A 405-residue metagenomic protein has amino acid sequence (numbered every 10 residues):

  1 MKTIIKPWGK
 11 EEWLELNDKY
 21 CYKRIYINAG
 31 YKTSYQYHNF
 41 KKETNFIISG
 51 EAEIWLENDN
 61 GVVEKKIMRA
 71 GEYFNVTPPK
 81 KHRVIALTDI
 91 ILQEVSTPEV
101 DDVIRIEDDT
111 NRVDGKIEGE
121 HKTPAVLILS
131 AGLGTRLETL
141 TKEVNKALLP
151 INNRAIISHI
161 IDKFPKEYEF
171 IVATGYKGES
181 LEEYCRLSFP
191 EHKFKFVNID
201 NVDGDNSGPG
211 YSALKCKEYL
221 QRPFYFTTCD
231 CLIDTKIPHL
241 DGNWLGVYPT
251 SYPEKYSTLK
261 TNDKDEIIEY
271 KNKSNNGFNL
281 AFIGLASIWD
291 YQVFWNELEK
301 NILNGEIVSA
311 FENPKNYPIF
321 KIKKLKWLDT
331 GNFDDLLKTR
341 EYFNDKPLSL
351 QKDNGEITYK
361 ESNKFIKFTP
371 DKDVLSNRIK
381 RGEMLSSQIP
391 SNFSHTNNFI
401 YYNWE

Functional and structural regions predicted by a protein language model:
I4-I5, I85-K122: Double-stranded beta-helix
N58-P79: Short acidic-glycine-tyrosine-enriched beta hairpin
R105, K116-V126, N279-G355: Conserved alpha/beta core of the MobA/IspD/sugar-nucleotide pyrophosphorylase nucleotidyltransferase superfamily
K122-L181: N-terminal glycine-rich phosphate-binding loop and ensuing alpha1 helix
L181-T258: Conserved beta-loop-beta/alpha segment of the NTase-like Rossmann-fold superfamily that binds/positions NTPs
L232-G305: Conserved core of the sugar-phosphate nucleotidyltransferase
D353-I379: ATP-binding glycine-rich loop module of kinase domains
P390-E405: Conserved structural core of kinase catalytic domains
